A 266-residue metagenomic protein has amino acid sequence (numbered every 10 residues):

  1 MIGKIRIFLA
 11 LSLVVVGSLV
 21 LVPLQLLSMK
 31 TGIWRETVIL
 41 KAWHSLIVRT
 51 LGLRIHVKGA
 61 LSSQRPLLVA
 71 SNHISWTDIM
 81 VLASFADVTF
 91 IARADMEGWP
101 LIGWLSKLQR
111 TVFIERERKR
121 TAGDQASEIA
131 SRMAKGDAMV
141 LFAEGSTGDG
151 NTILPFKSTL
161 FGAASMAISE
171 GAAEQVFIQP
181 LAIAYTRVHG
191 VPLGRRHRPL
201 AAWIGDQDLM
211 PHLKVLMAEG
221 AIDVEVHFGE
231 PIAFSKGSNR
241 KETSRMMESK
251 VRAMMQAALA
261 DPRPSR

Functional and structural regions predicted by a protein language model:
M1-H56, A258, R266: N-terminal membrane-anchoring alpha-helices
L21-W34, V48-T50, R65-R120, E170-E174: Catalytic core of membrane glycerolipid acyltransferases/transacylases, capturing the structured, soluble-facing
P66-L68, T111, A138-F142, F177 (+1 more regions): Residue-level preference for the first positions of well-ordered beta-strands
I102-G103, G150-S238: A cross-family acyltransferase "interaction/gating" segment
T111-R118, D149, H197-L200: Surface-exposed cleft-lining segments at the edges of enzyme active sites
A122, I129-M139, A143-F156: Soluble extracytoplasmic domains of inner/organellar membrane proteins
L193, G229-A233, S238, E242-S244 (+1 more regions): Membrane-proximal, solvent-exposed terminal domains/tails of membrane-associated proteins
